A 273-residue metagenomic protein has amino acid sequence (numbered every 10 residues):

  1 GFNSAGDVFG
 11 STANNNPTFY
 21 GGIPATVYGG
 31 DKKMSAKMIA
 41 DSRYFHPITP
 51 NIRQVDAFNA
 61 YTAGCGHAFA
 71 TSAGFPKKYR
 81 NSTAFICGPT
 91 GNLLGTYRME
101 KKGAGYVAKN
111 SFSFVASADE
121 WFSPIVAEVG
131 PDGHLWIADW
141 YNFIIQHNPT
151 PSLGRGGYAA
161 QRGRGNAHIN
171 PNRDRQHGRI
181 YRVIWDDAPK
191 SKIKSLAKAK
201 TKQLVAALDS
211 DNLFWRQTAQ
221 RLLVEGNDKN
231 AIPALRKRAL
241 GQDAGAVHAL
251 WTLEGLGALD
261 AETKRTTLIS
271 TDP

Functional and structural regions predicted by a protein language model:
G1-Q203, W215-T218, L222-E225: Beta-propeller domains with acidic blade repeats across secreted/periplasmic ectodomains and cytosolic WD/CNH propellers
Y181-R182, A206, W251-E254: Generic alpha-helical structural context detector
S191-K194, F214-N227, A244-A258, E262-I269 (+1 more regions): Structural detector for internal amphipathic alpha-helices that build alpha-solenoid repeat scaffolds
Q203-A207, A234-Q242, T263-T271: Alpha-solenoid HEAT/Armadillo-like helical repeat scaffolds in large eukaryotic proteins
S210: Cofactor-/ligand-binding subdomain signature composed of acidic, glycine-rich, tryptophan-containing flexible loops
K229-P233: Residue register within tetratricopeptide repeats
